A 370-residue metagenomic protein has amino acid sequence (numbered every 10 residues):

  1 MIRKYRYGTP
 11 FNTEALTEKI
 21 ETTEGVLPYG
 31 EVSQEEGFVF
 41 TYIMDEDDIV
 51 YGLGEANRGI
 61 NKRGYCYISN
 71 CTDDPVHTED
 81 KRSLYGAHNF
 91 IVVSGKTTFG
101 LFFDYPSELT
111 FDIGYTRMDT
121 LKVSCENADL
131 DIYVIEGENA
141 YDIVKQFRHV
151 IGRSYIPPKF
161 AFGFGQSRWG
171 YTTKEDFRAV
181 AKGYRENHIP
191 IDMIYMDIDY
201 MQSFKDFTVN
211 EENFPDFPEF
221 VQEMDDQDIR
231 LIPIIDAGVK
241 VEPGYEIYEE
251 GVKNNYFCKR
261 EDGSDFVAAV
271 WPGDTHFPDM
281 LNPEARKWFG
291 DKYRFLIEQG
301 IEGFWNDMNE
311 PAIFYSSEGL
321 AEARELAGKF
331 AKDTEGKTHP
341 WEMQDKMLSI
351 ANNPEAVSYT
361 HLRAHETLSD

Functional and structural regions predicted by a protein language model:
M1-P158, R168-W169, K174, A181-E186: Catalytic and substrate-binding clefts that recognize carbohydrates or anionic sugar/phosphate headgroups
A56, R63, C71, H88 (+12 more regions): Surface-exposed loop/turn and secondary-structure junction residues enriched for glycine/proline
Y155, K159-G303, M308-S317: Aromatic-lined carbohydrate-binding/catalytic grooves of carbohydrate-active enzymes
E318-R324, G328-Y359: N-terminal leader/propeptide and maturation segments of large enzyme subunits in energy/redox metabolism and hydrolases
T360-T367: Conserved small/polar residues in nucleotide/adenosyl-binding loops
D370: Gly/Pro- and small hydrophobic-enriched strand-loop and loop-to-helix capping segments that sit at the rims
